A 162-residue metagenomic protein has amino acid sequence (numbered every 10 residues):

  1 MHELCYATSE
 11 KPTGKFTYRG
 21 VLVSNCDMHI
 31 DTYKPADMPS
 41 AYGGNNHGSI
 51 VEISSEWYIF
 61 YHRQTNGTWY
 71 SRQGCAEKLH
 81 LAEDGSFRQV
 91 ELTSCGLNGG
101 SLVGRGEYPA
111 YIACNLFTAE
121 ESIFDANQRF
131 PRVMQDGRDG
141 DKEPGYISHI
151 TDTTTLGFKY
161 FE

Functional and structural regions predicted by a protein language model:
M1-E162: Carbohydrate-active catalytic/glycan-binding domains of CAZyme proteins, especially the secreted or lumenal ectodomains
